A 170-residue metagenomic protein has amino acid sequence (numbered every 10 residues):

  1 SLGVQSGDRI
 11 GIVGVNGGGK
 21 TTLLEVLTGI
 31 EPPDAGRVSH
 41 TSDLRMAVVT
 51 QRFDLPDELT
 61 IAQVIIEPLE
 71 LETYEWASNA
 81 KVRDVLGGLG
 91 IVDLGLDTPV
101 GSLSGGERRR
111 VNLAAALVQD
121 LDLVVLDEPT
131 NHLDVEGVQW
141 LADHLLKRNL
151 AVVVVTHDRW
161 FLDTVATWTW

Functional and structural regions predicted by a protein language model:
S1-W170: ABC ATP-binding cassette signature C-motif
